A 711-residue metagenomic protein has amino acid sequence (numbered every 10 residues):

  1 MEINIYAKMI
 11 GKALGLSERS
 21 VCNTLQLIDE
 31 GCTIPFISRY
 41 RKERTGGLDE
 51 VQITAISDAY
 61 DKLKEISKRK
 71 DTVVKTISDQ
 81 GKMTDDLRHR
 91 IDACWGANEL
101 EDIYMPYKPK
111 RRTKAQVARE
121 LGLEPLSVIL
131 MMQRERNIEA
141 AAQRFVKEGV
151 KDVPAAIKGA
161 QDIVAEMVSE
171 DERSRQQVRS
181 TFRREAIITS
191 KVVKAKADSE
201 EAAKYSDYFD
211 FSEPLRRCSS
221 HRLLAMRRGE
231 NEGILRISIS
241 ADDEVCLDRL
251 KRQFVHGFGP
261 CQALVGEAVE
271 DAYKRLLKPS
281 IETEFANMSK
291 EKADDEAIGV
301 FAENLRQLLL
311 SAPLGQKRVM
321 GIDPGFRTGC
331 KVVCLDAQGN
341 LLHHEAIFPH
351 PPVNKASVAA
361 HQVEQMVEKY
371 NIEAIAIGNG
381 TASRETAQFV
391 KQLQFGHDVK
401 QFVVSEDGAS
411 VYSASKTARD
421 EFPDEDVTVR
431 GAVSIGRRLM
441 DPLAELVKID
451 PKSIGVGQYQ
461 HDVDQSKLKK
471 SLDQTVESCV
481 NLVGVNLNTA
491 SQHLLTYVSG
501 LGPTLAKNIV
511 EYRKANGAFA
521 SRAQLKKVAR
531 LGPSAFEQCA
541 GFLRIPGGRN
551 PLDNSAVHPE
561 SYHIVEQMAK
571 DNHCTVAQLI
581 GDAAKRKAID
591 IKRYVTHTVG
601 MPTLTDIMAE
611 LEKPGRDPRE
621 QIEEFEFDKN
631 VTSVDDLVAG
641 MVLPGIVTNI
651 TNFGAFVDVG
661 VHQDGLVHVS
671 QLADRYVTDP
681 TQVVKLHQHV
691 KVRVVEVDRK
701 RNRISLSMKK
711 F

Functional and structural regions predicted by a protein language model:
G15, A312-L314, E477-E511, K629-V667 (+1 more regions): C-terminal accessory/binding modules appended to enzymatic or scaffolding proteins
Q26-D29, P106, V117-E120, A225-G229 (+15 more regions): Replace "in large, NTP-powered and nucleic-acid-processing enzymes" with "in large, NTP-powered factors and other
T33-I34, T45, D49-Q116, L121-K151 (+4 more regions): Accessory alpha-helical DNA-binding modules that contact the DNA backbone or grooves
Q52-A55, K62, I66-G321, R327-D424 (+1 more regions): Duplex nucleic acid-engaging cores and interfaces of nucleic-acid transaction enzymes
E99, F402, G408, S413-V483 (+1 more regions): Long, charge-rich intrinsically disordered scaffolds of nucleic-acid metabolism proteins
R144-V146, K151-V153, F211-S212, L250-Y273 (+4 more regions): Low-complexity, acidic/Ser/Thr- and charged residue-rich accessory regions of DNA metabolism proteins
S180-I187, I322-F326, G380-E385, V404-V411 (+4 more regions): A glycine-rich phosphate-binding loop feature that marks nucleotide/adenosyl-phosphate handling sites
E284-A302, A418, S453-N486, K592-A639: Long, charged amphipathic helices and adjacent flexible linkers at domain junctions
